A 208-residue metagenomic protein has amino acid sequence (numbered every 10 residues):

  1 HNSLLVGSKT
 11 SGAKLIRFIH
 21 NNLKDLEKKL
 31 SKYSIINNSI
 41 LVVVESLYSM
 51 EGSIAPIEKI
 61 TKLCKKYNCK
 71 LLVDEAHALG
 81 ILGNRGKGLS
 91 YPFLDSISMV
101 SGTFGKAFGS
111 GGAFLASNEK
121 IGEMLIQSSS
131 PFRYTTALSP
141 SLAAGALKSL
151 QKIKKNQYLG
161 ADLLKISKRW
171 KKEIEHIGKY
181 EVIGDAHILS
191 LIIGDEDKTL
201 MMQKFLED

Functional and structural regions predicted by a protein language model:
H1-G12, K24: Substrate-binding/gating loop at the entrance of the active-site cleft, primarily in PLP-dependent aminotransferase-like
I16, H20-V73: Active-site phosphate-binding strand-loop segment of PLP-dependent enzymes
F18, I40, S101, T135-T136 (+1 more regions): Short beta-strand
R85, Y91-M124: Active-site PLP attachment segment
G111, S129-L138: A short glycine-threonine-serine/GTX helix/turn-capping micro-motif
A137-N156, D162, I166: Structural motif of enzymes handling amino- and sulfur-group chemistry
A161-K168, I177-E207: Conserved PLP-binding catalytic core of the aspartate aminotransferase-like
